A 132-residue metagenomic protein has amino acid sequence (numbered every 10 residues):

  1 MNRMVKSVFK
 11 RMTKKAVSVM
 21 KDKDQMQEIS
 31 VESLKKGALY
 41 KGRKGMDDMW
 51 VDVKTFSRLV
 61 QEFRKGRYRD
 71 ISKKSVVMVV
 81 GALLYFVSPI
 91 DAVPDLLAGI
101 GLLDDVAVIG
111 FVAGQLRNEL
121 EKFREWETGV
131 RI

Functional and structural regions predicted by a protein language model:
M1-V76, G114-I132: Terminal, membrane-proximal amphipathic helices and intrinsically disordered targeting/regulatory segments
I71-V108, G114: Glycine-rich active-site/cofactor-binding loop and its immediate structural neighborhood
